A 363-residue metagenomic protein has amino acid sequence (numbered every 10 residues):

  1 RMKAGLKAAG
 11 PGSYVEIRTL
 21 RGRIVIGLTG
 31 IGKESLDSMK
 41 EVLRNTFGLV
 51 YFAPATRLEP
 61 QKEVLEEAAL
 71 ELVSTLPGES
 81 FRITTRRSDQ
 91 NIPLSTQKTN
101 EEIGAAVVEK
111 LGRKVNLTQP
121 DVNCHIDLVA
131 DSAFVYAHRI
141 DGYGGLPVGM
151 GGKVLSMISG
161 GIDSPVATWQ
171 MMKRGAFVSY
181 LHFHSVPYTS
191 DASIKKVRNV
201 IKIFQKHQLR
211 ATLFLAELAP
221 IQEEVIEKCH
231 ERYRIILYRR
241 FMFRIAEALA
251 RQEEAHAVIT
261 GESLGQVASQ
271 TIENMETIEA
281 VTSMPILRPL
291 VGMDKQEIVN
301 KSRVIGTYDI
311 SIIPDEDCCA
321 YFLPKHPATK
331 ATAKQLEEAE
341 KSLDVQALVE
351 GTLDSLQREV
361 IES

Functional and structural regions predicted by a protein language model:
R1-L155, P165-A211, A280, A328-A333 (+2 more regions): RNA-binding accessory domains that recognize and position tRNA/RNA substrates
E79, H256, Y308: Short acidic/polar active-site loop segments enriched in Thr and Asp
E102-V107, L111, R139, G144-G151 (+3 more regions): Active-site adenylate/phosphate-handling loop in enzymes that bind or generate adenylated species
H138, L181-F183, A216-A219, T260-G261 (+3 more regions): Generic beta-strand/beta-sheet core signal
G161: Conserved G/P- and acidic residue-centered "switch" motifs that form tight phosphate/ATP-binding loops in soluble
I201-E227, D317: A conserved beta-strand->alpha-helix junction
G306-P314: A short alpha-helix-loop-beta-strand transition element characteristic of N-terminal alpha/beta dinucleotide-binding
I313-S363: The feature marks non-catalytic terminal segments
